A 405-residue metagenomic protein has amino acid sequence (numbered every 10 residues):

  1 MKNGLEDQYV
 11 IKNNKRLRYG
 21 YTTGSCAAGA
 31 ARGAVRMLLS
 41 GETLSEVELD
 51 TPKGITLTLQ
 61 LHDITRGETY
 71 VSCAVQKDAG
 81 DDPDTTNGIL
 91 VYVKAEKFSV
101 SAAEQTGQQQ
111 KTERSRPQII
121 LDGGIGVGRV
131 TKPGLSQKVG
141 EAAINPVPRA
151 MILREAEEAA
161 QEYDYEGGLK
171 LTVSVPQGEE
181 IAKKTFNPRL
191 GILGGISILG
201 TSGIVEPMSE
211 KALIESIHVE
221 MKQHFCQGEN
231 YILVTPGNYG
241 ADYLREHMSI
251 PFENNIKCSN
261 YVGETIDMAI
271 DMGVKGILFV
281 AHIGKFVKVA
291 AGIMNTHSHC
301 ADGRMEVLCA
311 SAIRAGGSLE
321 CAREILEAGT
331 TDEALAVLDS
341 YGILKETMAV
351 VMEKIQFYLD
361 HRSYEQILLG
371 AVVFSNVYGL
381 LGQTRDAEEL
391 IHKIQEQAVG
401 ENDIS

Functional and structural regions predicted by a protein language model:
K2-G4, Q8-V10, R18, L190-I196 (+2 more regions): A structural signal for small-residue-enriched, beta-sheet-centric alpha/beta enzyme cores and oligomeric scaffold folds
K2-K184, P188-L190: Generic N-terminal targeting/processing segments that precede catalytic cores or assembly contacts
E42-T56, G126-I144, I181-T185, F225-G240 (+2 more regions): Short N-terminal secondary-structure initiator segments
R66-T69, Y92-K94, V139-A142, R189-G194 (+4 more regions): Short, low-complexity, polar/charged sequence segments that are solvent-exposed and flexible
E104, K132, A182, Y243 (+2 more regions): Generic domain-boundary/flexible-linker signal
Q118, M352, Q356-S405: Extended hydrophobic packing segments that form well-structured cores
